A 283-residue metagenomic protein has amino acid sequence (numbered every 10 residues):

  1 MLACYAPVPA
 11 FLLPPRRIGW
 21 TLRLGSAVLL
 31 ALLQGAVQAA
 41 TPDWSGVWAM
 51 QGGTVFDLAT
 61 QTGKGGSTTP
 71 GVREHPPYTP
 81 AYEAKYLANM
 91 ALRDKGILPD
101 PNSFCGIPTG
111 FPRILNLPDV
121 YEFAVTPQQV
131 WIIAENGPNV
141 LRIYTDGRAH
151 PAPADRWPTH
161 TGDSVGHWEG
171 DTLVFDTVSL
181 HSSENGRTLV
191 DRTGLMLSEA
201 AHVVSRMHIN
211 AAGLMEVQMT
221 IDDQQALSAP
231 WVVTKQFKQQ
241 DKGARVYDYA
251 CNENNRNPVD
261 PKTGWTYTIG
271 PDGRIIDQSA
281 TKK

Functional and structural regions predicted by a protein language model:
P7-P9, M207: Compositionally biased low-complexity segments enriched in histidine and/or tyrosine
P9, P14-G19, R23-G35: Bacterial N-terminal signal peptides
Q38-K283: PEST-like low-complexity, intrinsically disordered acidic/proline/serine-rich tracts that flank trafficking/processing
